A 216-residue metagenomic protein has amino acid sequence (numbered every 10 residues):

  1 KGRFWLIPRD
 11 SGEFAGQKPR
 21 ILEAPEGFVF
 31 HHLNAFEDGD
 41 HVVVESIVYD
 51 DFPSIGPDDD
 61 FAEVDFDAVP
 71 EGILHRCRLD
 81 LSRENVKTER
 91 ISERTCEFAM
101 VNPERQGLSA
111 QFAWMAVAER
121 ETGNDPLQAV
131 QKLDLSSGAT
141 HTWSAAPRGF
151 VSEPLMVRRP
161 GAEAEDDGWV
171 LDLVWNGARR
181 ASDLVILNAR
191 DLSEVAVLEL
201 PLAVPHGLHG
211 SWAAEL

Functional and structural regions predicted by a protein language model:
K1-L216: Beta-propeller domains
